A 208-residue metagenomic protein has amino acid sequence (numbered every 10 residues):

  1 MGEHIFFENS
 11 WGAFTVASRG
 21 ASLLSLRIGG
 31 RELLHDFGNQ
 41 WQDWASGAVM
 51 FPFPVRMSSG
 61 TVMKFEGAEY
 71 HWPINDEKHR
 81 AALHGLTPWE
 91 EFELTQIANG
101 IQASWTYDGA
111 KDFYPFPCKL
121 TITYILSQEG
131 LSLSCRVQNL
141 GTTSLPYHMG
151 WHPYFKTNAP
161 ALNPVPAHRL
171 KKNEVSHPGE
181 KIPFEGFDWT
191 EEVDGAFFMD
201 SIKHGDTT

Functional and structural regions predicted by a protein language model:
M1-S10, Y107, K119, E191-T208: Beta-strand-rich recognition/accessory modules
M1-W72, D206-T208: Beta-strand-rich N-terminal accessory domains
G2-H4, L23, A98-Q102, G130: A generic structural signal for beta-strand entry/edge sites
F6-E8, A17, K64, E93-Q96 (+2 more regions): Well-ordered beta-strand positions
F7, W105-P153: Acidic, contiguous internal or C-terminal segments within carbohydrate-active enzymes that form a structured patch used
E32-W44, E69-E91, N163-P178: Glycine-rich, pocket-lining loop/helix-strand segments that form or immediately flank
N75-Q128: Extended, loop-rich substrate-binding clefts of extracytoplasmic carbohydrate-active enzymes
L145-P146, Y154-T208: Active-site/ligand-binding surface loops and adjacent short beta/alpha elements that line catalytic pockets across
